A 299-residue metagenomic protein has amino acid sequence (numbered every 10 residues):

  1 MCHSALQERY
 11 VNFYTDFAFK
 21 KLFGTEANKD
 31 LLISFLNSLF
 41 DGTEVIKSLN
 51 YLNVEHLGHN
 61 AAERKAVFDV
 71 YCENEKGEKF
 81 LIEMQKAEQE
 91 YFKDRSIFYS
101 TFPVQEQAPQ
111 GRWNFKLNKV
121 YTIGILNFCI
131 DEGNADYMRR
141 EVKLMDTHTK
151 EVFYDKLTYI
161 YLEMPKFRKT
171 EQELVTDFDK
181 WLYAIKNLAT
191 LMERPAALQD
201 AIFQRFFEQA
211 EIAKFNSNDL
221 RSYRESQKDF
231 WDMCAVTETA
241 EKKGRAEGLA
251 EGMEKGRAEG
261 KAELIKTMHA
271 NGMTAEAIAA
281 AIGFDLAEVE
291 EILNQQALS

Functional and structural regions predicted by a protein language model:
M1-Y223: Conserved single-residue anchors adjacent to enzymatic active/cofactor-binding motifs
C2-E8, F80-Q85, Y183-S299: Short, charged alpha-helical interaction segments and adjacent helix-coil junctions
